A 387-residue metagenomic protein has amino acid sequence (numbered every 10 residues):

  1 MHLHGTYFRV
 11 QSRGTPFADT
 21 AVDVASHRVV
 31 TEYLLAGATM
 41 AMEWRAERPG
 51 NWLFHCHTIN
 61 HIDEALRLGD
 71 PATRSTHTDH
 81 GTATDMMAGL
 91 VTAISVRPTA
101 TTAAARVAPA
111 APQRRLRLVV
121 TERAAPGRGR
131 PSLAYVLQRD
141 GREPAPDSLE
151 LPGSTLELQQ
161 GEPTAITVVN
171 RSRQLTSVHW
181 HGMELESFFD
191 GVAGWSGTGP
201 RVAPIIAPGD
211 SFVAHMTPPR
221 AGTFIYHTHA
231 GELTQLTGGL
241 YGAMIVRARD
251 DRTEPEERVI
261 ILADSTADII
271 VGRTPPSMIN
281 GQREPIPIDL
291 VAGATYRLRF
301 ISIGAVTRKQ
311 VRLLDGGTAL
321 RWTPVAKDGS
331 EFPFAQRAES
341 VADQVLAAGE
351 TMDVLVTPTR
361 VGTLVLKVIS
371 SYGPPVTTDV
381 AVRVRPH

Functional and structural regions predicted by a protein language model:
M1-A36, W52-G81, D85, V91-I94 (+3 more regions): Histidine- and aromatic-enriched segments that form or immediately flank copper-ligand environments
M1-R9, A36-A41, R48, S265-A267 (+2 more regions): Surface-exposed interaction/gating patches
V29-T31, A41-E43, H80-G81, A105 (+5 more regions): Generic recognition of flexible, low-complexity loop/linker segments
T39-A41, G89, P112-R117, L151-G153 (+6 more regions): Intrinsic-disorder/low-complexity, polar/charged segments enriched in Ser/Thr/Lys/Arg/Asp/Glu/Gln
A41-R48, T58-I62: C-terminal structured "cap/appendage" subdomains that terminate the fold
M42-E47, A214-P219, E350-R360: Short, hydrophobic beta-strand segments
G81-D85, P98-Q113, R247-I261, I269 (+1 more regions): Low-complexity, Pro/Ser/Thr- and charge-rich linker/hinge segments at domain boundaries
V120-D147, E256-T295, I301-A305: Acidic-aromatic/histidine active-site loop/patch
